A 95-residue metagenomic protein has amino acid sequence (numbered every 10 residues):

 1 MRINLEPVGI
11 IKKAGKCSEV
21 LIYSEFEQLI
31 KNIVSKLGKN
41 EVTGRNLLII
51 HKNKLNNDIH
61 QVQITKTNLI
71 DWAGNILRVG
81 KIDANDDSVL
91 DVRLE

Functional and structural regions predicted by a protein language model:
M1-E95: Glycine-rich, low-complexity intrinsically disordered segments
